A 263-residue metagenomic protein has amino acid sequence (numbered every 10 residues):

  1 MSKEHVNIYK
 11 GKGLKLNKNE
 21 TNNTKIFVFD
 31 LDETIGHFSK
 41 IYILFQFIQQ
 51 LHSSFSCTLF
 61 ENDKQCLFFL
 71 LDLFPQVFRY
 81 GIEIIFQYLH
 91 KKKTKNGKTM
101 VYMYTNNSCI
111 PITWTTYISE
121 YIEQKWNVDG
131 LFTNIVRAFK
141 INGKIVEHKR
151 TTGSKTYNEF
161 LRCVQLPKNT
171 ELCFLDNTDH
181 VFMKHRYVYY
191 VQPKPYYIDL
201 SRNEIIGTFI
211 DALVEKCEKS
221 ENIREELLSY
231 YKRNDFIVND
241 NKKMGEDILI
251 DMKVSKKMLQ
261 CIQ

Functional and structural regions predicted by a protein language model:
M1-K144: Alpha-helical substrate-recognition element adjacent to the catalytic core
I110-Q263: C-terminal cap/substrate-recognition subdomain and adjoining C-terminal extension of metal-dependent phosphatase-like
